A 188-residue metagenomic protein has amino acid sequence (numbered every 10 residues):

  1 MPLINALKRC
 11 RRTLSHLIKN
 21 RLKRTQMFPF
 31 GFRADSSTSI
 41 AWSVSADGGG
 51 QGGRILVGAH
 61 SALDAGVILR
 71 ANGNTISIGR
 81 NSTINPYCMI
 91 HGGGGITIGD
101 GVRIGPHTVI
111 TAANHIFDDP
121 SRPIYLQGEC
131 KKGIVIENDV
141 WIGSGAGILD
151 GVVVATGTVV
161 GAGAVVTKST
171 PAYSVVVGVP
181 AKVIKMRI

Functional and structural regions predicted by a protein language model:
M1-T111, E137-N138, T156, A172 (+1 more regions): Domain-scale signature associated with acetyltransferase and cell-envelope carbohydrate enzymes
L7-R12, L17, R122-D150, V179-I188: C-terminal segments of enzyme domains that contribute to small-molecule binding surfaces
F30, R54, L126, K132-G133 (+1 more regions): Short secondary-structure boundary/capping segments
I84-Y87, Y125-G128, G163: Short amphipathic alpha-helical patches
H91-G92, S144-T158, A164-K168: Beta-rich strand-turn-strand
R103, W141, V159, V165 (+1 more regions): Short-chain dehydrogenase/reductase
T108-T111, H115, L126-Q127: Extended, non-globular alpha-helical segments
F117-P120: Short acidic/His/Gly/Ser-rich catalytic and metal-binding motifs that mark active-site loops of diverse hydrolases
